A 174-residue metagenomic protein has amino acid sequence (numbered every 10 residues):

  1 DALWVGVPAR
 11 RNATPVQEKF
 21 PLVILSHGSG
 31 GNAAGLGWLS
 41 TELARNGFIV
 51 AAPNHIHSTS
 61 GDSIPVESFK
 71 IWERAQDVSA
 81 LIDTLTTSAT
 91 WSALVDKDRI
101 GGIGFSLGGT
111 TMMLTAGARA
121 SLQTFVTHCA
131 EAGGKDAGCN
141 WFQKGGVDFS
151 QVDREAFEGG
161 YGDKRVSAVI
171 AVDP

Functional and structural regions predicted by a protein language model:
D1-V23: Domain-level recognition of soluble alpha/beta enzyme cores, biased toward histidine phosphatases/phosphomutases
F20, H27-G31: Active-site glycine-rich loops that stabilize anionic/oxyanionic intermediates across multiple enzyme folds
P21, R99, S167: Alpha/beta-hydrolase fold active-site loops
L25-G28, A52: Structural cue for short, hydrophobic secondary-structure segments
H27, G104-G109: Conserved alpha/beta-hydrolase "nucleophile elbow" surrounding the catalytic nucleophile
A33, S40-S60: Conserved alpha/beta-hydrolase
G35, E42, E67-D98, G102 (+2 more regions): Alpha/beta-hydrolase active-site loop
F157-P174: Serine-hydrolase catalytic core
